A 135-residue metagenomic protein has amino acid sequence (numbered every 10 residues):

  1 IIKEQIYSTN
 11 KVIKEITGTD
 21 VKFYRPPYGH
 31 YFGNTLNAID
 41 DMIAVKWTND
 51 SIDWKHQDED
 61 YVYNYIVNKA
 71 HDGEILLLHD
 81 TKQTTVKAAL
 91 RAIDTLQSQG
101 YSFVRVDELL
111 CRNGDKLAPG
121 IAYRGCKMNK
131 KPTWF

Functional and structural regions predicted by a protein language model:
I1-G29, Y63-L78: CE4/NodB-like, metal-dependent polysaccharide N-deacetylase domain that modifies extracellular/periplasmic N-acetylated
K3, Q57-D60, H79-K87, Q97: Soluble non-cytosolic domains of exported or imported proteins
E4, S8-E15, N34, A38 (+1 more regions): Alpha-helical scaffolding segments of alpha/beta enzyme cores, especially the outer helices of TIM-barrel or partial
H30-K69, Y101-R112: His/Asp/Glu-enriched short active-site or ligand-binding loop at hydrolase and phosphoryl-transfer sites
D50-D53, D80, D94: Acidic side chains
K55, V62, I66-V67, H71-T81 (+1 more regions): Accessory recognition modules or surfaces
T84-F135: C-terminal domain-boundary segment and adjacent tail
